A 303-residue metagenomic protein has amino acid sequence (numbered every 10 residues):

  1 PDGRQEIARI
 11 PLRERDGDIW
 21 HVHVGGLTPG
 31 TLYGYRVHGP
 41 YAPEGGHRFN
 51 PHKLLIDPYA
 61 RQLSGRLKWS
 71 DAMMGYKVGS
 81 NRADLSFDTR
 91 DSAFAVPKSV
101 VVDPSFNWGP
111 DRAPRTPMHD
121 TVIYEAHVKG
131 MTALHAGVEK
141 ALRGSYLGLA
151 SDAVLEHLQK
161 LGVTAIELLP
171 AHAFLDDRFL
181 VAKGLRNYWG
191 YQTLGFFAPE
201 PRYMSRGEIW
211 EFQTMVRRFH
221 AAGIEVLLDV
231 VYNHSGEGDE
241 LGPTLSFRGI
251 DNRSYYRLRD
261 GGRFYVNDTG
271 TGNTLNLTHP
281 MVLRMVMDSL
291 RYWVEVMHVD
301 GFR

Functional and structural regions predicted by a protein language model:
D2-I10: Surface-exposed loop/edge segments in extracytoplasmic proteins
E6, R15-I19, G26-I123, T132-A141: The feature marks proteins involved in alpha-glucan
A8, D18-H21, S145, S151: Short S/T/G- and acidic-enriched coil/turn segments that sit immediately N-terminal to beta-strands in beta-sandwich
R9, H21, G34, S99-V100 (+4 more regions): Generic structural signal for residues positioned in beta-strands
V24, T28-V37, Q159, Q213 (+1 more regions): Hydrophobic, aliphatic-enriched repeat segments that assemble into extended interaction scaffolds in large eukaryotic
S92, R115, H127-G301: Substrate-binding/active-site clefts of carbohydrate-active enzymes
